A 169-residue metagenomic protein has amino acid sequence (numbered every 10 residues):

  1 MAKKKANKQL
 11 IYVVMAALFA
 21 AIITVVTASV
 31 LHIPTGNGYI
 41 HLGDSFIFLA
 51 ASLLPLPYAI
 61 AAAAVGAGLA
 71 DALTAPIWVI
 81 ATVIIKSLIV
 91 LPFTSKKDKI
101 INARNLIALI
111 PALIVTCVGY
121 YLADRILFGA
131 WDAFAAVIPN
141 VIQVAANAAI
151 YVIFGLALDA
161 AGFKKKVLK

Functional and structural regions predicted by a protein language model:
M1-K169: Loop-helix junctions at membrane interfaces
